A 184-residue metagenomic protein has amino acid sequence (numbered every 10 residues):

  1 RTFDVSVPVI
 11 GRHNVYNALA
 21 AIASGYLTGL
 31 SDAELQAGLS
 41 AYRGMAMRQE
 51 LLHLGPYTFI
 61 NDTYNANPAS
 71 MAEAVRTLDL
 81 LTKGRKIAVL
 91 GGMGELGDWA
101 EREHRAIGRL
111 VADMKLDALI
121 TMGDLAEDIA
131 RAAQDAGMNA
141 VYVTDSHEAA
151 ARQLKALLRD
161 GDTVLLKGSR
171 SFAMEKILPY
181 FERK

Functional and structural regions predicted by a protein language model:
T2-D4, T58: Short, mixed charged/polar active-site loops that provide acid/base catalysis or chelate metal/phosphate cofactors
V7: Histidine-centered acyl-transfer/condensation active-site motif and its immediate structural neighborhood
I10-H13, L19-K184: ATP-dependent carboxylate-amine ligase
